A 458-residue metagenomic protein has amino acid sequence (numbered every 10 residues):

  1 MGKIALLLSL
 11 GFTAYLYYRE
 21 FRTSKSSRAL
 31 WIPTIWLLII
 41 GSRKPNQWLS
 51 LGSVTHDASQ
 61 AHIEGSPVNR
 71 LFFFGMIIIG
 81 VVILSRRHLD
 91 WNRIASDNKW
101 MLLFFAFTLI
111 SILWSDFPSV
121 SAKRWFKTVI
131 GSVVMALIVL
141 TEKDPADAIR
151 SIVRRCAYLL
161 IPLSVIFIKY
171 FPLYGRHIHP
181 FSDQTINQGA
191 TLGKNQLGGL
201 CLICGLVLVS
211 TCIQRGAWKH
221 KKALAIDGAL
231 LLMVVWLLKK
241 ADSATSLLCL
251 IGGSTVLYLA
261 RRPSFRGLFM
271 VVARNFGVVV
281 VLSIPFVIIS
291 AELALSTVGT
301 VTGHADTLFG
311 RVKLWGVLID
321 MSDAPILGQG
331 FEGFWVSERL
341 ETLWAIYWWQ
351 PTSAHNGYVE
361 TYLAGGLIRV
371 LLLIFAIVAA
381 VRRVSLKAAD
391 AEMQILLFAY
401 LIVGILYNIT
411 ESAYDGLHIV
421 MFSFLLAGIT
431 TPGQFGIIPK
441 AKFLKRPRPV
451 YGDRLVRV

Functional and structural regions predicted by a protein language model:
L8-T13, A29, P33, V207 (+3 more regions): Transmembrane alpha-helices of multi-pass inner-membrane enzymes
K25-P33, W91-A106, I138-I166: Interfacial loop-to-transmembrane-helix boundary motif in multi-pass membrane proteins
T34, A225-V234, T352, R382-T410 (+1 more regions): Loop-to-helix entry and N-terminal half of a specific, functionally important transmembrane alpha helix in multi-pass
I79-G80, F105-L113, I130-V134, R150-D183 (+3 more regions): Alpha-helical transmembrane segments of multi-pass inner-membrane proteins
V165-G175, L238-A241, L257-D306, I319-D323 (+2 more regions): A membrane-periplasm/extracellular boundary helix in multi-pass inner-membrane enzymes that assemble envelope glycans
I213, T255, A364-I405, I437-K440: Hydrophobic transmembrane alpha-helices and their immediate junctions
V234-L237, S243-A244, I346-V384, L406: A conserved mid-to-late transmembrane alpha helix and its immediate loop/hinge that forms the functional core
G299-G365, L386: Long extracytoplasmic/lumenal interhelical loops at the membrane interface of multi-pass membrane proteins
